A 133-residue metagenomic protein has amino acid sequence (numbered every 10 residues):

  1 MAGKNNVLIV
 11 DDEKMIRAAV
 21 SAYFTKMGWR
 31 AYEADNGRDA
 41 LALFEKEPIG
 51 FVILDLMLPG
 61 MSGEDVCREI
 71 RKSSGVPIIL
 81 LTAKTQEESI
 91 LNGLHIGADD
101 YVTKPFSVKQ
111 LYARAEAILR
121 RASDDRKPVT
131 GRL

Functional and structural regions predicted by a protein language model:
G3-N6, A117-L133: Short, Lys/Arg-enriched segments at the junction into DNA-binding effector domains of transcriptional regulators
R17, P59, Q86, K104: The feature encodes the CheY-like receiver
A18-K26: Charged docking surfaces used in two-component/phosphorelay signaling
G28-D35, L43: Short hydrophobic/Thr-rich beta-strand motif most characteristic of the beta2 strand and flanking loop of CheY-like
N36, S62-D65: Acidic catalytic/metal-coordinating carboxylates
A42, E64-G75: Short amphipathic alpha-helix used as the core "switch/output" element in two-component signaling
E47-I53, L58: Active-site beta3 strand of CheY-like receiver
